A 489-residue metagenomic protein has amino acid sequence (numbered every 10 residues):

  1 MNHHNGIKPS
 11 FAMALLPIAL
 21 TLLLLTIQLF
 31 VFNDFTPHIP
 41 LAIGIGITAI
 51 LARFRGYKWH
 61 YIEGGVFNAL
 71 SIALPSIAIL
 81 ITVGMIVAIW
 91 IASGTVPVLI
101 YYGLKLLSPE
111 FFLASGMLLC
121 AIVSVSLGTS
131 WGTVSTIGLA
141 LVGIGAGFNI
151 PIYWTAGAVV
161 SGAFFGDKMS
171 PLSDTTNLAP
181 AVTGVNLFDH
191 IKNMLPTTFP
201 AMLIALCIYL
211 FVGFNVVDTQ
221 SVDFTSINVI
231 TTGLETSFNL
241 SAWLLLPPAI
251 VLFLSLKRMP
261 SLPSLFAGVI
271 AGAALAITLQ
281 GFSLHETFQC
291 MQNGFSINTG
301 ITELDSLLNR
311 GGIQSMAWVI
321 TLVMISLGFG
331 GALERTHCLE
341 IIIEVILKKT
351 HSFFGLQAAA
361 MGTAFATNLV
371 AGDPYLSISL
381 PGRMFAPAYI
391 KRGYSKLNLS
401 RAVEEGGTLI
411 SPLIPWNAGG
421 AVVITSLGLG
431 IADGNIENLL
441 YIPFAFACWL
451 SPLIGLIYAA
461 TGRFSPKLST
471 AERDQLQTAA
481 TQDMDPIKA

Functional and structural regions predicted by a protein language model:
M1-I79, P196-L206, G213-L322, S469 (+1 more regions): Hydrophobic transmembrane alpha-helices of multi-pass small-molecule transporters
M13-Q28, R55-G64, I137-I152, F188-L195 (+5 more regions): Hydrophobic alpha-helical transmembrane segments
P17, T21, P40, G44 (+29 more regions): Alpha-helical transmembrane segments in multi-pass membrane proteins
F30-F32, K168-P171, A179-T232, K391 (+2 more regions): Juxtamembrane and boundary regions of transmembrane helices in multi-pass small-molecule transporters and channels
G56-A146, G300-P387: Membrane-embedded alpha-helical segments and adjacent helix-loop junctions characteristic of multi-pass solute
V98, Y102, K168-P171, T175 (+5 more regions): Membrane-spanning helices that line or support transport/gating and their immediate boundary helices in channels
P109-P200, A364-E405, G430: Hydrophobic transmembrane alpha-helices that form the pore/transport pathway of multi-pass ion and small-solute
V403-P415: A late C-terminal transmembrane helix in Major Facilitator Superfamily
